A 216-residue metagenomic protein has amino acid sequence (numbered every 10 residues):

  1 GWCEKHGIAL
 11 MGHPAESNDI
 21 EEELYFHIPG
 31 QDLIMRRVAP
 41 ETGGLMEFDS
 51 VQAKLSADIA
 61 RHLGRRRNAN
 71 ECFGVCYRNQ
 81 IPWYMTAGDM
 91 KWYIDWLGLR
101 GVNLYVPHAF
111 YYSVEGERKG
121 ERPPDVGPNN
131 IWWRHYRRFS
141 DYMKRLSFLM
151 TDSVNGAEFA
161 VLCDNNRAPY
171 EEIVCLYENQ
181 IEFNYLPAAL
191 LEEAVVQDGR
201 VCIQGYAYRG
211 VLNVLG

Functional and structural regions predicted by a protein language model:
G1-P29, I34-G216: Carbohydrate-binding surfaces of carbohydrate-active enzymes
